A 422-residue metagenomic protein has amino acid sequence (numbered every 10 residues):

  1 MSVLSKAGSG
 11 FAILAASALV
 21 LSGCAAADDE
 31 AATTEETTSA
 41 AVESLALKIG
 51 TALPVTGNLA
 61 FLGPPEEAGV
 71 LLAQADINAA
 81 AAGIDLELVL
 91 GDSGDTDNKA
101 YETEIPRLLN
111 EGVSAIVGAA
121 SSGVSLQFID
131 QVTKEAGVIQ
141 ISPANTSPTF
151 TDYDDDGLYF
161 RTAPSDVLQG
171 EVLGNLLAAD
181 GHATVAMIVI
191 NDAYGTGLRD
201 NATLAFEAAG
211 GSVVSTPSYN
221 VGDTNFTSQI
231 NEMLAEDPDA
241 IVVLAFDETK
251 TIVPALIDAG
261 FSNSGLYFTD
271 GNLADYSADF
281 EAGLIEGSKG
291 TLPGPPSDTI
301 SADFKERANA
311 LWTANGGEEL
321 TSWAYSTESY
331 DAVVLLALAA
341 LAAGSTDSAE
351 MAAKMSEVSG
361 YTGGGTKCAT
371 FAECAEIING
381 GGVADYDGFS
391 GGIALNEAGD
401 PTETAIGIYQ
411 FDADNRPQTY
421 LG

Functional and structural regions predicted by a protein language model:
S2-L14, A25-G422: Extracytosolic ligand-binding ectodomains
A18-G23: C-terminal motif of bacterial Sec signal peptides marking the signal peptidase cleavage site
